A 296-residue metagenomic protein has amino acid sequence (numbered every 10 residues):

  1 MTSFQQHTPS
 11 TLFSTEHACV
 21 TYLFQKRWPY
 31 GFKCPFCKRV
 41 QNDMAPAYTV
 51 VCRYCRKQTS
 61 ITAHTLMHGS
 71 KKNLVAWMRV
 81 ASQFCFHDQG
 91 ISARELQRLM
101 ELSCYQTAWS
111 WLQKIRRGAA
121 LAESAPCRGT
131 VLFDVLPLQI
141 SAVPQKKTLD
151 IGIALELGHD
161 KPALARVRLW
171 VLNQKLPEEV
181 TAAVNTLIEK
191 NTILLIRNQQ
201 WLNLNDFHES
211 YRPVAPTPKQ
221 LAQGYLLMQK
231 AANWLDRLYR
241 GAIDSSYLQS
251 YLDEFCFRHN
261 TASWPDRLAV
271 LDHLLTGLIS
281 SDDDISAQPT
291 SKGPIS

Functional and structural regions predicted by a protein language model:
M1-S296: Residue-level recognition of single "structural anchor" positions that define or cap local secondary structure
